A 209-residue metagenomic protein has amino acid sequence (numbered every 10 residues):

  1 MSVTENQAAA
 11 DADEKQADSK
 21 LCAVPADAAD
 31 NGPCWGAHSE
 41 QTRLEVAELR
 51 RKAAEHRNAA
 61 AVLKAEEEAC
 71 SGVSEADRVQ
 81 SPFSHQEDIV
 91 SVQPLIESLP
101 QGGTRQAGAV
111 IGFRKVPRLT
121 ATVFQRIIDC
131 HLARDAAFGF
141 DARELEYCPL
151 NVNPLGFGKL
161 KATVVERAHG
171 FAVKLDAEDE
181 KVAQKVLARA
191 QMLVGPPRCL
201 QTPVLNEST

Functional and structural regions predicted by a protein language model:
M1-D18: Short, charge/polar-rich alpha-helical segments
S2, S98-T122: Terminal, regulation- and interaction-focused segments at domain boundaries
Q16, Q41-C70: Amphipathic alpha-helical coiled-coil segments
Q16-W35: Extended alpha-helical coiled-coil "stalk/arm" regions that act as elongated linkers or oligomerization scaffolds
W35-E45, G108-P117, A172-A177: Second-shell loop/turn segments in exported
E68-Q93, P117-L160, M192-V204: A low-complexity, Ser/Thr/Gly/Pro-enriched, surface-exposed linker/loop concept that marks segments flanking
F157, K161-P203: Short, well-ordered, aromatic-rich surface patches in folded extracellular/luminal domains
L205-T209: Long, contiguous binding/interaction regions
